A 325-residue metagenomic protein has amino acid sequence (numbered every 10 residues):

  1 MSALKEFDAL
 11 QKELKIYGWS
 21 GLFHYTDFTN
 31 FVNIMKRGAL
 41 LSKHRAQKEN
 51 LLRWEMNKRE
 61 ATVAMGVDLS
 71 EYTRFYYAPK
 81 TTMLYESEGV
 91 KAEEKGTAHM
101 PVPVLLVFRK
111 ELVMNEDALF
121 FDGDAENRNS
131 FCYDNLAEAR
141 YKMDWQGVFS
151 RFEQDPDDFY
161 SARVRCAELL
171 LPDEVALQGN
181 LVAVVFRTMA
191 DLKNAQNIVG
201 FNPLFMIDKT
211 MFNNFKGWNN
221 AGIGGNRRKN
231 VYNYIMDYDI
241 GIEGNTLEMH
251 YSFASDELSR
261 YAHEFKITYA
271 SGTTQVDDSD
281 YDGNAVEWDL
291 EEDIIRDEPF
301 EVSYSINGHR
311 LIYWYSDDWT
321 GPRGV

Functional and structural regions predicted by a protein language model:
M1-R74, P79-V325: Active-site-proximal loop/hinge segments that shape catalytic or ion-binding/gating pockets
